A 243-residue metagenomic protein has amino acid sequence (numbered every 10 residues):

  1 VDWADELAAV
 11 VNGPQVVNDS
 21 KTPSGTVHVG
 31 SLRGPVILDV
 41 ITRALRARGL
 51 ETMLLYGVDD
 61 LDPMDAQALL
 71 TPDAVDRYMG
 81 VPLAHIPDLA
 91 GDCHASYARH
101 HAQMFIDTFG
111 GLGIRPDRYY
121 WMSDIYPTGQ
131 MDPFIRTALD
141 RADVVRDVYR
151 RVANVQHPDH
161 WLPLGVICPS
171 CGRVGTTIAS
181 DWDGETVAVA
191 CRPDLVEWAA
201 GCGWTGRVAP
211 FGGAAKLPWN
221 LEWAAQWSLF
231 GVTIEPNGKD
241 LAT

Functional and structural regions predicted by a protein language model:
V1-R146, Q156, P218: N-terminal Rossmann-like or analogous alpha/beta NTP/dinucleotide-binding catalytic cores that position adenine
D2-T22, V144, A153-T243: Alpha-helical recognition segments enriched in aromatics with Gly/Pro capping that present substrate-recognition
